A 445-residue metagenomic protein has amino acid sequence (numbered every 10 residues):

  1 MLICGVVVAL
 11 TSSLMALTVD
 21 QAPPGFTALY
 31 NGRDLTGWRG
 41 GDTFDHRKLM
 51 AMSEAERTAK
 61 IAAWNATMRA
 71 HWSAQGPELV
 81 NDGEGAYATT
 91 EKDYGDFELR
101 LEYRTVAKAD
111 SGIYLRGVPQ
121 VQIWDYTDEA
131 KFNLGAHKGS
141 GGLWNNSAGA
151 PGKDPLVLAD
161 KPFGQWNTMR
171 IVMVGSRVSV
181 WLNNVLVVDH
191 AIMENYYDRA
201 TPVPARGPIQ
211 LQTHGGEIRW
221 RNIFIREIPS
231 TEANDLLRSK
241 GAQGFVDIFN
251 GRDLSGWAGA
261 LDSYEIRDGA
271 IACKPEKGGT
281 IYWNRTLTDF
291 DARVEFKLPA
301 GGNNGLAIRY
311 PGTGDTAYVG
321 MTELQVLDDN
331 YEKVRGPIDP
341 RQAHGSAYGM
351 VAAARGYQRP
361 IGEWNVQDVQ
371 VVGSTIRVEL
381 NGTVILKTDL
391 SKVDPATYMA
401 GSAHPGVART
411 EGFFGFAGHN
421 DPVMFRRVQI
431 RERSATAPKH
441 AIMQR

Functional and structural regions predicted by a protein language model:
L2-S13: Bacterial N-terminal signal peptides
A16-R445: Carbohydrate-interacting regions of secretory-pathway proteins
